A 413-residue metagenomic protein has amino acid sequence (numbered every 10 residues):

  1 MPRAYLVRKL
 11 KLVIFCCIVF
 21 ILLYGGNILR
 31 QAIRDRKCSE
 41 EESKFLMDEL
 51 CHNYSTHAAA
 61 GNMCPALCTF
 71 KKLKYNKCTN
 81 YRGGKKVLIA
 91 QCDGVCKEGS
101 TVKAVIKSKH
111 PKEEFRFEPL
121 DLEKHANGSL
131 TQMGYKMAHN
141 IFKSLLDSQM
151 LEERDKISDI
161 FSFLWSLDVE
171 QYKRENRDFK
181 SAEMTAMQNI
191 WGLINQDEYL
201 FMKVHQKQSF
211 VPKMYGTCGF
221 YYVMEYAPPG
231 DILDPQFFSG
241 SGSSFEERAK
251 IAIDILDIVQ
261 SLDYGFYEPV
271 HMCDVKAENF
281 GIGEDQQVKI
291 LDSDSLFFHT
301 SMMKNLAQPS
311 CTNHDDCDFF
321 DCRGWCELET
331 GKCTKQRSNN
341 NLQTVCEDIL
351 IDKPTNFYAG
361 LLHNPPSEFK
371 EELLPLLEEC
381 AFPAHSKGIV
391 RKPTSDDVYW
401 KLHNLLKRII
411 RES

Functional and structural regions predicted by a protein language model:
P2-E49, N76-T79, C317-S413: Helical subdomain adjoining the active site within ATP-dependent kinase catalytic cores
L23-N176, G192-Y199, H205-S209: ATP-binding glycine-rich phosphate-binding loop
V95-K97, K109-E114, G219-Y221, P228-D231 (+1 more regions): Conserved beta-strand elements of beta-rich interaction domains across eukaryotes, especially beta-propellers
A104, F210, Y222, K289-D292: Protein kinase-like catalytic core scaffold
Q132, M137-D197, F210-I255, T300-M302: Conserved structural core of kinase catalytic domains
Q196, L200-Q206, Y215, L256-D263 (+6 more regions): Amphipathic alpha-helical interaction motifs in eukaryotic regulatory proteins
P229, G283, Q287-K289, D294-N305 (+3 more regions): Activation segment
V259-D292, F297: Catalytic-loop of the protein kinase fold
